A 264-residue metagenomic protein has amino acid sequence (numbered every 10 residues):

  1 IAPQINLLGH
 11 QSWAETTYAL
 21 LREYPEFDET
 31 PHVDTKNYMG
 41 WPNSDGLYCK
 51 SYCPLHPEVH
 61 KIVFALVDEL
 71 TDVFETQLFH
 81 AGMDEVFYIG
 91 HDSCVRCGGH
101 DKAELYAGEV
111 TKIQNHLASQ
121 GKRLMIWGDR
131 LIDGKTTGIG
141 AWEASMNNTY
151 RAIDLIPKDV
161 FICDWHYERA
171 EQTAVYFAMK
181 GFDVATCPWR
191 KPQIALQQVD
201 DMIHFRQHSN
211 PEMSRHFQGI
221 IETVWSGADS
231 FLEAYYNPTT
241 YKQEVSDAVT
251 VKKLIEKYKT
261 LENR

Functional and structural regions predicted by a protein language model:
A2-S145, A152-D154, V160: Aromatic-lined carbohydrate-binding surfaces of glycoside hydrolases
V73, Y88, D92-K253: Catalytic-core regions of glycoside hydrolase
K257-R264: Catalytic domains of carbohydrate-active enzymes that cleave complex glycans
